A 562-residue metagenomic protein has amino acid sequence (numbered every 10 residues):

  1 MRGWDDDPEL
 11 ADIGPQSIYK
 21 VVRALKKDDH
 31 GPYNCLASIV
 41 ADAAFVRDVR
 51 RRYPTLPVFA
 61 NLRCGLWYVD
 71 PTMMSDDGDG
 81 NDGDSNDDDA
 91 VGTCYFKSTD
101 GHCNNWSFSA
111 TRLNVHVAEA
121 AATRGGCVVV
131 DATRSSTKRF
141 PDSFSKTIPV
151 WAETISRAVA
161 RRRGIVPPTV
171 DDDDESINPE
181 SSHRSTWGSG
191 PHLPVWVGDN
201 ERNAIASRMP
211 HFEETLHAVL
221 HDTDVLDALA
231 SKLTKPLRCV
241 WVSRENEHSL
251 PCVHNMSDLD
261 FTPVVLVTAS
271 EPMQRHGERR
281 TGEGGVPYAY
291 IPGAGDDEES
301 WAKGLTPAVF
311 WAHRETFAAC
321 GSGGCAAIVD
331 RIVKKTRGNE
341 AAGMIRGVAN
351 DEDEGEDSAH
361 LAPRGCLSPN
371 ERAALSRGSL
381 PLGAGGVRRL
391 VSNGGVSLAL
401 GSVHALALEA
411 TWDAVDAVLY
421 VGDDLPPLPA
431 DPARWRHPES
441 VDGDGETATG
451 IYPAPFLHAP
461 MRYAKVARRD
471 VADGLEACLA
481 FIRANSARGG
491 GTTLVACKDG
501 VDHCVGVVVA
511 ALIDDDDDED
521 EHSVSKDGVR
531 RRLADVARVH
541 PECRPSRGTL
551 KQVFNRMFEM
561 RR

Functional and structural regions predicted by a protein language model:
R2, D7-E9, P15, Y19-K26 (+3 more regions): Cysteine-based protein phosphatase catalytic domain of the PTP/DSP
V501-G506: Glycine-rich nucleophile elbow surrounding the catalytic serine of serine-hydrolase chemistry
